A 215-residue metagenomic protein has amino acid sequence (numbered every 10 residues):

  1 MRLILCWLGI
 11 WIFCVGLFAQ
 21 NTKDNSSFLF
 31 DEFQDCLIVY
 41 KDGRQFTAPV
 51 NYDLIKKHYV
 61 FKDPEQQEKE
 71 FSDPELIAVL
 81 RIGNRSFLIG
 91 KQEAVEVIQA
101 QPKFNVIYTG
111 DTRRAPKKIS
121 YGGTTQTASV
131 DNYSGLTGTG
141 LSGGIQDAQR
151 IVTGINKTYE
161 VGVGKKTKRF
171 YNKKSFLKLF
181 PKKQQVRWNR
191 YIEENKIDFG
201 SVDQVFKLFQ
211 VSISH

Functional and structural regions predicted by a protein language model:
M1-N25, L208: Bacterial Sec-dependent N-terminal signal peptides
G16, D35, H58: Exposed beta-strand and adjacent loop surfaces of beta-rich binding modules that mediate intermolecular recognition
L17, Y133-L136, L179: Short, aromatic- and cysteine-enriched interfacial helices/patches that mediate contacts at lipid membranes
Q20, S214-H215: Short, solvent-exposed mixed-charge patches
N21-V39: Short N-terminal segments immediately surrounding and downstream of signal-peptide cleavage
F46-K168: Aromatic-patch recognition
I145-G200, Q204-F209, S214: A short, solvent-exposed beta-edge/loop patch
